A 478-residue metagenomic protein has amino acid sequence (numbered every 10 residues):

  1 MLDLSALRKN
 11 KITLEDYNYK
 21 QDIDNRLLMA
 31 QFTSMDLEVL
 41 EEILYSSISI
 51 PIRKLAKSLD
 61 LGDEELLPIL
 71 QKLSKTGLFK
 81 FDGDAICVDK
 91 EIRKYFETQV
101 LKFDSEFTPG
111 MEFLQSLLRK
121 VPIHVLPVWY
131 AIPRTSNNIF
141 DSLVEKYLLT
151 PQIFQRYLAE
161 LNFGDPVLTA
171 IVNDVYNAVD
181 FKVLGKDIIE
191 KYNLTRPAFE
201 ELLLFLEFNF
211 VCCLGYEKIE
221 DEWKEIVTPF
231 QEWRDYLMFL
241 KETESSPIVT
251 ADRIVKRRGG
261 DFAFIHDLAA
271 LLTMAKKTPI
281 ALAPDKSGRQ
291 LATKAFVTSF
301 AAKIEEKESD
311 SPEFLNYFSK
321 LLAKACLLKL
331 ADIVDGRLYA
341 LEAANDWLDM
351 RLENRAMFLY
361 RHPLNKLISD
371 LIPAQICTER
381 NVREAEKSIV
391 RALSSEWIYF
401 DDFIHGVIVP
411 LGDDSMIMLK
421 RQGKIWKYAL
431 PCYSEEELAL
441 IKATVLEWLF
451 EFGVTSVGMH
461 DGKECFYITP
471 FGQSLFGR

Functional and structural regions predicted by a protein language model:
M1-R478: Non-catalytic recognition/regulatory regions in large multidomain proteins
